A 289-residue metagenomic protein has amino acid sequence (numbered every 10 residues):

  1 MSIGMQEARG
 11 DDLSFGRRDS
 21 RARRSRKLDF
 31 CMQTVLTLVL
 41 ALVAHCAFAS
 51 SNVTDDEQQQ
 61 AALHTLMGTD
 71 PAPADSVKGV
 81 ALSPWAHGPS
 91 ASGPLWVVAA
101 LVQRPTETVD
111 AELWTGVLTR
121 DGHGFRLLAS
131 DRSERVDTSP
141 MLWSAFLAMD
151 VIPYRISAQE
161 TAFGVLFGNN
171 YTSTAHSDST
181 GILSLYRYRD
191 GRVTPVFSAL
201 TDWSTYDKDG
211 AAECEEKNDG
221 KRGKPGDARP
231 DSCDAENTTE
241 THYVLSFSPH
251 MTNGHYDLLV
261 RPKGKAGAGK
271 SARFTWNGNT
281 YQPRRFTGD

Functional and structural regions predicted by a protein language model:
R23-L36: Bacterial N-terminal signal peptides that target proteins for export
A44-C46: N-terminal signal peptide c-region/cleavage motif recognized by signal peptidases
A49-D75, S173-D289: Acidic, small-residue rich beta-repeat scaffolds with periodic aromatic anchors
N52-V109: Solvent-exposed N-terminal domain segments of exported/luminal and surface proteins
S83-S92, F146-A158, V244-N253: Structural signature of eukaryotic scaffold interfaces centered on beta-propeller domains
A91-L101, I156-N169, T252-L259: Acidic/hydrophobic-patterned starts of short beta strands in beta-sheet-rich repeat architectures
L95-I156: Short N-terminal edge-element motif at the start of the domain
V102-E107, G168-D178: Short, conserved, GDST-rich strand-edge loop motifs in beta-rich repeat architectures
